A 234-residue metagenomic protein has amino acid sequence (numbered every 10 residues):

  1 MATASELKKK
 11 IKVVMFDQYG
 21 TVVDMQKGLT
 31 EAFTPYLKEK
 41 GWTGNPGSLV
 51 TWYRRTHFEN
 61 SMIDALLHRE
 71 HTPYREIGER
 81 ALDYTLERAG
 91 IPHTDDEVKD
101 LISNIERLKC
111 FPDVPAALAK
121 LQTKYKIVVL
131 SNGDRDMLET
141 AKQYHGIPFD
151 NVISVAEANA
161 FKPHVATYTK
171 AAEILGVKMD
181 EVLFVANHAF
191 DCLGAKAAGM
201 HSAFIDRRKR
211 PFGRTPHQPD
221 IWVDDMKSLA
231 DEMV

Functional and structural regions predicted by a protein language model:
M1-V14, A119, L130-V234: Asp-based, Mg2+/Mn2+-dependent phosphohydrolase catalytic module
E6-P112: N-terminal helical cap/lid subdomain that shapes the substrate entry/recognition surface in HAD-like hydrolases
Y36-K40, R88, K124, Y144 (+1 more regions): Alpha-helical structural context
T56, T123-K124, V155: Structured helix-beta-strand junction loops
E79, F111, P115, V165-T169: Short, well-ordered alpha-helical scaffold segments within catalytic/effector domains
D113-K124: Catalytic-core regions built around general acid/base machinery
